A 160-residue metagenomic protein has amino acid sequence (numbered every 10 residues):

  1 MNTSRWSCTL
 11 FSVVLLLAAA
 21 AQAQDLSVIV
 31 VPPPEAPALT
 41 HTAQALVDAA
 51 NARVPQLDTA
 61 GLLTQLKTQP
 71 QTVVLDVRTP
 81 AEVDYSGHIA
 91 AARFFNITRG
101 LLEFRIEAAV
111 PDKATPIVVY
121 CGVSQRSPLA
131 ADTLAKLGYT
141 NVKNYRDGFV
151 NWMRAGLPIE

Functional and structural regions predicted by a protein language model:
N2, C8, A19, A23-Q71 (+2 more regions): Rhodanese-like catalytic fold shared by cysteine-dependent sulfurtransferases and DSP/PTP-type phosphatases
S7-V14: Sec-dependent N-terminal signal peptides
V74-D76: Structural scaffold elements adjacent to functional motifs in cytosolic proteins
